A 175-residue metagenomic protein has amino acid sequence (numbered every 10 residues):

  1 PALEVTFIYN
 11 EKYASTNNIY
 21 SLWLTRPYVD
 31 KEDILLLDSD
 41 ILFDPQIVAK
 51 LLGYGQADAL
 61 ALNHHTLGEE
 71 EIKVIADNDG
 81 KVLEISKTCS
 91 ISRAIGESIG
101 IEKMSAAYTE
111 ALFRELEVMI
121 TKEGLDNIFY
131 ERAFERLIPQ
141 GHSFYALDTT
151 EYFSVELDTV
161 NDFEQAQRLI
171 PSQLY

Functional and structural regions predicted by a protein language model:
P1, I75-A76, R136-I138: Short, conserved catalytic or adaptor-binding loops enriched in Gly and charged residues
P1-I72: Conserved beta-loop-beta/alpha segment of the NTase-like Rossmann-fold superfamily that binds/positions NTPs
A2-L3, D79, T121-L125: Short, glycine- and charge-enriched coil/turn segments that flank and shape catalytic ligand pockets
E4-T6, K81, S143-Y145: Conserved beta-strand segments of alpha/beta enzyme cores
T6-I8, L83, V155: Structural signal for short hydrophobic segments within the conserved structured cores of catalytic domains across
K12, K87-S90, E151: Residues that form or immediately flank small-molecule/cofactor binding pockets and catalytic motifs
D44-I120: Conserved core of the sugar-phosphate nucleotidyltransferase
I95-Y175: Conserved alpha/beta core of the MobA/IspD/sugar-nucleotide pyrophosphorylase nucleotidyltransferase superfamily
